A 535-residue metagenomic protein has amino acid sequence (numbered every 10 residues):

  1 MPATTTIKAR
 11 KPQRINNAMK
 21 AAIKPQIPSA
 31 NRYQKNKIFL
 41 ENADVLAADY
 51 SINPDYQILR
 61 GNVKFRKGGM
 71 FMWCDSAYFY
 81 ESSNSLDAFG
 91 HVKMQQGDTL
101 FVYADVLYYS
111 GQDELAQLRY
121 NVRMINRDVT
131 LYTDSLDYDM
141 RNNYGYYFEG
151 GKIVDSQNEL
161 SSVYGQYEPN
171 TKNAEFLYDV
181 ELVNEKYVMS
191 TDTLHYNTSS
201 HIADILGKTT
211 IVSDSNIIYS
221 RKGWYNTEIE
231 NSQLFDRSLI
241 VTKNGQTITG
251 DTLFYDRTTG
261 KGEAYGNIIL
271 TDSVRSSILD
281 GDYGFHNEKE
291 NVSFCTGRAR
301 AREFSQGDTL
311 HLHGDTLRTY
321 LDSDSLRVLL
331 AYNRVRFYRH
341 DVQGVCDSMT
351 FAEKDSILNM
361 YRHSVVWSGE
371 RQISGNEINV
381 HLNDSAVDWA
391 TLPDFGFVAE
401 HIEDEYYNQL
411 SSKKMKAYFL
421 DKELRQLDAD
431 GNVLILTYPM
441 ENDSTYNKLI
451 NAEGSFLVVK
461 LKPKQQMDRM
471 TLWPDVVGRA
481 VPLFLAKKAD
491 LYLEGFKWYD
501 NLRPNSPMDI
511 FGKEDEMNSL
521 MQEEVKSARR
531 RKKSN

Functional and structural regions predicted by a protein language model:
M1-N535: N-terminal amphipathic/hydrophobic interface segments
